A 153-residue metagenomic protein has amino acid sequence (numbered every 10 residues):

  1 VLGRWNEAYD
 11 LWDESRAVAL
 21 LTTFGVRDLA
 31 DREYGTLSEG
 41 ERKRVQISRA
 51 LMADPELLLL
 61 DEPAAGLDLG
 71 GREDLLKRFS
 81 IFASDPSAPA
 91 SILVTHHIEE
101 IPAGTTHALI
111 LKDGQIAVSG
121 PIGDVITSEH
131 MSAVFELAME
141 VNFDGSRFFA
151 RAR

Functional and structural regions predicted by a protein language model:
W12-L29: Conserved ABC ATPase "signature" region
E33-L37, E41: Conserved ABC ATPase signature
D54: Conserved catalytic motifs of ABC-family nucleotide-binding domains
L58-E62: Catalytic Walker B motif of ABC-type/P-loop ATPase nucleotide-binding domains
T95-H96: H-loop/switch region of ABC-family ATPase nucleotide-binding domains
V134-R153: ABC ATPase nucleotide-binding domains
